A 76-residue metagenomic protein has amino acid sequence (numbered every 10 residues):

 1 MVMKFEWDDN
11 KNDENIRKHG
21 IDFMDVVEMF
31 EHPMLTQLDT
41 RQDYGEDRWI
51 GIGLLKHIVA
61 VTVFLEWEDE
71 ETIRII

Functional and structural regions predicted by a protein language model:
M1-I76: Ribonuclease/tRNase effector modules and their secretory precursors
